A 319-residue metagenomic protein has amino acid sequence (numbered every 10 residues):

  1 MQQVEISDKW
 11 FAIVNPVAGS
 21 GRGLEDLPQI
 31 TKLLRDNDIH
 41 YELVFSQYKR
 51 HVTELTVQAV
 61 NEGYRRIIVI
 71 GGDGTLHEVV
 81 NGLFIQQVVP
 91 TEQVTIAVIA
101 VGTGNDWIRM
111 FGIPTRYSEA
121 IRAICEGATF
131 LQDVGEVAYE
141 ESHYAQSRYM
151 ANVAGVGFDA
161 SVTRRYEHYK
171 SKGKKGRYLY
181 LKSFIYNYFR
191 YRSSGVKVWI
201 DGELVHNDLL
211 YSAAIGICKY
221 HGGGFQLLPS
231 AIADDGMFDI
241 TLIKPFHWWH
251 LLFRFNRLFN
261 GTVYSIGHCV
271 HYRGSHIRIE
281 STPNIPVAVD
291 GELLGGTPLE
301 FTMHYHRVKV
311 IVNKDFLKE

Functional and structural regions predicted by a protein language model:
M1-I70, N81, L317-E319: ATP/NTP phosphate-donor binding region
A12, L43, I96, V198 (+2 more regions): Generic preference for hydrophobic
L24-D26, V80-L83, R109-F111, Q226-L227: Short amphipathic alpha-helical segments
N37, F84-Y211: Catalytic core of DAGKc-family lipid kinases
E54, E78, D106-W107, S161 (+1 more regions): Phosphate- and divalent-cation-binding pockets in alpha/beta enzyme and binding domains that engage nucleotide-derived
D73: Polar, low-complexity loop segments and adjacent catalytic/binding residues used for recognizing and processing sugar
G155, D159, A214-L227, L293: Glycine-rich phosphate/pyrophosphate-binding beta-alpha loops
I200-G202, N207, L227, I232-A233 (+2 more regions): ATP/nucleoside-binding phosphotransfer catalytic cores, i.e., glycine-rich phosphate-binding loops
